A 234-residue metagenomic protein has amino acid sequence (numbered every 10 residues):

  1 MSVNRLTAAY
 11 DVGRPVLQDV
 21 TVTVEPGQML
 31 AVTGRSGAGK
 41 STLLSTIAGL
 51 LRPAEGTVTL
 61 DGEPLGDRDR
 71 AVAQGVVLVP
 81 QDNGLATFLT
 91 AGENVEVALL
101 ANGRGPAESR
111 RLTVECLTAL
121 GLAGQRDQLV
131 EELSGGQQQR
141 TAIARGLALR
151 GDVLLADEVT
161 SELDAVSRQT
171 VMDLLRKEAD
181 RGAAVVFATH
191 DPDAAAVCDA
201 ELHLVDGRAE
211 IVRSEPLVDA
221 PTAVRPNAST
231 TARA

Functional and structural regions predicted by a protein language model:
A48: Helix-to-loop junction immediately C-terminal to a conserved catalytic motif
P64-V77, P106, D180: ABC ATPase NBD coupling module
L89-V97: Short coil-to-helix segment of the ABC ATPase nucleotide-binding domain corresponding to the Q-loop/switch region
E96, A107-Q125: Conserved ABC ATPase "signature" region
L122, G146-L147: ABC ATPase C-loop
Q128, L149, R181: Conserved signature/switch motifs of ABC ATPase nucleotide-binding domains
L129-L133, Q137: Conserved ABC ATPase signature
L154-D157: Catalytic Walker B motif of ABC-type/P-loop ATPase nucleotide-binding domains
